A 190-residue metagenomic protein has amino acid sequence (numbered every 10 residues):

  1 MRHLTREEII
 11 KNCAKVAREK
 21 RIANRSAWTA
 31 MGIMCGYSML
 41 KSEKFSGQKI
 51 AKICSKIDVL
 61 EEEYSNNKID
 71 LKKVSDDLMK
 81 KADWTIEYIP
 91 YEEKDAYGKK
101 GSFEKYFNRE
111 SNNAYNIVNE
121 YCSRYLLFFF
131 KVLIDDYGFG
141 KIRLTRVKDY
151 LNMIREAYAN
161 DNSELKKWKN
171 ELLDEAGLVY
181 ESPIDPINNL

Functional and structural regions predicted by a protein language model:
M1-M39, I69-D135, L165-L190: Intrinsic disorder/low-complexity detector
I53-E62, V147-A157: Amphipathic alpha-helical segments that form the core helices of the histone-fold
E61, S65, D70: Metal- and O2-centered redox machinery and metal/ROS homeostasis
F130, I134-D135, L144-Y150: A structural feature that tracks compact, well-ordered secondary-structure segments with a strong bias toward
